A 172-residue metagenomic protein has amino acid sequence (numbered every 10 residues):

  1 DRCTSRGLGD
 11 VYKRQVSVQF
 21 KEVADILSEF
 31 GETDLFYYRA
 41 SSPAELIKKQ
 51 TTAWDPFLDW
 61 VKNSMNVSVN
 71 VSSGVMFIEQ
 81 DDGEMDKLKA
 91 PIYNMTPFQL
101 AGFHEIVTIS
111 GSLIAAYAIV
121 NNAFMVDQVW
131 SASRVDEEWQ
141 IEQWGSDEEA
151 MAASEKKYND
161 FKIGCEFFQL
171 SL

Functional and structural regions predicted by a protein language model:
D1-Y12: Single conserved hydrophobic/aromatic residue that forms the stacking wall/gate of nucleotide- or nucleobase-binding
R2, F20-L27: Short, charged beta->alpha transition segments
D10, R14-V18, L35-F36, S41: Active-site helix-to-loop segments that bind/position phosphate- or nucleotide-bearing substrates and donors across
V18, K48, T52, I109 (+2 more regions): Conserved active-site and cofactor/substrate-binding residues in soluble primary-metabolism enzymes
A24-K87: Internal, conserved structured core segments that host functional sites
W60, S64, M95, V120-N121 (+3 more regions): Change "in soluble alpha/beta enzymes" to "in soluble alpha/beta proteins
Q80-S146: An internal, amphipathic alpha-helical element
W130-L172: Long hydrophobic alpha-helical segments typical of transmembrane helices together with their membrane-interfacial
